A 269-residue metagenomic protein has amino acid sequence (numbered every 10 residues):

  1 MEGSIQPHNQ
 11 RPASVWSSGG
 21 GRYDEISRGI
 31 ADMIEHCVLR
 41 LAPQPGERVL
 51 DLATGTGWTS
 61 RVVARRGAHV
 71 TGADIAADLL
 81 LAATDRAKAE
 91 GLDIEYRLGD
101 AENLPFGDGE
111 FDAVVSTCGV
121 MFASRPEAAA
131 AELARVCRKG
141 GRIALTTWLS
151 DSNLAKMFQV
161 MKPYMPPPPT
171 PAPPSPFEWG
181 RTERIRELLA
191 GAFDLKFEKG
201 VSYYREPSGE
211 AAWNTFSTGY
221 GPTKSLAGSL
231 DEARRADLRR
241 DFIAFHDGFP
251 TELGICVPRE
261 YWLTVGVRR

Functional and structural regions predicted by a protein language model:
E2-E47, W58-V62, L79-D85, A89 (+2 more regions): Conserved class I S-adenosyl-L-methionine
I5, G29-I30, T56-W58, F177-R269: Conserved Class I S-adenosyl-L-methionine
W16-S17, Y23, Y96, F106 (+2 more regions): Conserved hydrophobic/aromatic "anchor" residues that stabilize well-ordered secondary structure elements
L41-P43, A64, C137, L189: A generic alpha-to-beta junction signature in SAM-dependent methyltransferases
R48-N103, A113, A128: Class I SAM-dependent methyltransferase SAM/SAH-binding core
A73, T117-V120, T146: Residues lining the SAM
A113-P126: A short SAM/SAH-binding and catalytic strip from SAM-dependent methyltransferases
E127-A128, A134-S208, A227, D231: Conserved catalytic/acceptor-binding region of the Class I
